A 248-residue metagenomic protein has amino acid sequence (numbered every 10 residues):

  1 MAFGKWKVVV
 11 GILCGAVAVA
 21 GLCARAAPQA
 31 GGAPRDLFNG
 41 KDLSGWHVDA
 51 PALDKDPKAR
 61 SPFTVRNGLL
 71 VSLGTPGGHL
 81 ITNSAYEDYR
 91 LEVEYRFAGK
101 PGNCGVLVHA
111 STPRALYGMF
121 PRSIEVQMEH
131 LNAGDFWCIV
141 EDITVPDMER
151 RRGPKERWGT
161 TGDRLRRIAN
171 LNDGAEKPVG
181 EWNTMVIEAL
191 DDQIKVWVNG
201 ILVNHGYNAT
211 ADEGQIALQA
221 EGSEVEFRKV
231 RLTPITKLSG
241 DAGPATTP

Functional and structural regions predicted by a protein language model:
M1-A2, A20, A30: Coiled-coil-like amphipathic alpha-helices with heptad-repeat character
M1-C14: Bacterial N-terminal signal peptides that target proteins for export
K5-K7, G21-L22, E149: N-terminal targeting/docking segments
G15-V17, L238-S239: Alpha-helical transmembrane segments and their juxtamembrane interfaces
V17-R25: C-terminal segment of classical bacterial N-terminal signal peptides
A24-P248: Carbohydrate-interacting regions of secretory-pathway proteins
